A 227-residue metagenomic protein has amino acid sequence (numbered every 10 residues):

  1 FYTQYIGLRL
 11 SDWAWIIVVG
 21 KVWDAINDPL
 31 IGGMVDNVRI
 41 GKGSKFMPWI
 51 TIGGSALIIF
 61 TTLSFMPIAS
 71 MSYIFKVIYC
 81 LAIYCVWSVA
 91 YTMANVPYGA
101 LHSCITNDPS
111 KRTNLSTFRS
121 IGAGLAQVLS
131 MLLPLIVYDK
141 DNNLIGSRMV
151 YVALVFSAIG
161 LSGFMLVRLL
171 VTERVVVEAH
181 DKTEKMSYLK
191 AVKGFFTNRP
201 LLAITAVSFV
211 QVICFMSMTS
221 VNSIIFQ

Functional and structural regions predicted by a protein language model:
F1-Q227: Membrane-embedded alpha-helical bundles of multi-pass transporters/translocases, especially carrier/permease families
